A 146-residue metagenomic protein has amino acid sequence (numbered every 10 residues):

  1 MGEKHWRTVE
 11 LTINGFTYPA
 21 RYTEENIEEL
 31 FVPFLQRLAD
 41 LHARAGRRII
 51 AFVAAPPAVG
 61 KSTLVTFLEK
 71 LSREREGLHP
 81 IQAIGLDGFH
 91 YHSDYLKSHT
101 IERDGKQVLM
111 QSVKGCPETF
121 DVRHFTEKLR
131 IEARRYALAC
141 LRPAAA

Functional and structural regions predicted by a protein language model:
M1-L30: Charged, amphipathic alpha-helical linker segments immediately N-terminal to NTP-binding catalytic cores
P19-A20, Q82-G85, F89-A145: Conserved nucleotide-sensing/catalytic segment adjacent to the nucleotide-binding pocket in NTP-handling enzymes
V32-R44: Pre-Walker A adenine-sensing motif
A51-V53: Hydrophobic anchor at the beta1->P-loop junction of P-loop NTPases
P57: The conserved Walker
G60: Conserved glycine(s) of the Walker
L64: Hydrophobic positions on the alpha1 helix immediately C-terminal to the Walker A/P-loop
K70-Q82: Post-Walker A helix-loop "phosphate-sensing" segment adjacent to the P-loop in P-loop NTPases
